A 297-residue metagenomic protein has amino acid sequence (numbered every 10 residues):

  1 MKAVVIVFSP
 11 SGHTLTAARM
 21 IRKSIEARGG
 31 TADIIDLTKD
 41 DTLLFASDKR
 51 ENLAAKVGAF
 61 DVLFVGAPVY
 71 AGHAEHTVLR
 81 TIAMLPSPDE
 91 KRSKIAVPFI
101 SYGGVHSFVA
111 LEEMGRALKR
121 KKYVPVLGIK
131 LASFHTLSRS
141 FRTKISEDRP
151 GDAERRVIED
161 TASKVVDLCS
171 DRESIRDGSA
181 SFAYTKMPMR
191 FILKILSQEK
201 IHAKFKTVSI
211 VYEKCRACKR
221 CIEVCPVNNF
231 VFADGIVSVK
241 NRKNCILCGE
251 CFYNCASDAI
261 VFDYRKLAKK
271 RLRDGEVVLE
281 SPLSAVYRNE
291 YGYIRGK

Functional and structural regions predicted by a protein language model:
M1-A17, R22-T38, N52-E199, R265-G296: FMN-binding flavodoxin-like domain, especially the glycine-rich phosphate-binding loop
D41-E51: Structural motif
T143-S146, I236-R242: Short helix/strand-bridging catalytic loops that position acidic/His residues to coordinate divalent metals and engage
M187-N228: Acidic, Ser/Thr-rich low-complexity intrinsically disordered segments
I210, R216-S238, E250-A268: Iron-sulfur cluster-binding cysteine motifs and their immediate structural context in ferredoxin-like electron-transfer
V239-A256, K270-V286: Short microdomains enriched in Cys/His and/or Lys/Arg
